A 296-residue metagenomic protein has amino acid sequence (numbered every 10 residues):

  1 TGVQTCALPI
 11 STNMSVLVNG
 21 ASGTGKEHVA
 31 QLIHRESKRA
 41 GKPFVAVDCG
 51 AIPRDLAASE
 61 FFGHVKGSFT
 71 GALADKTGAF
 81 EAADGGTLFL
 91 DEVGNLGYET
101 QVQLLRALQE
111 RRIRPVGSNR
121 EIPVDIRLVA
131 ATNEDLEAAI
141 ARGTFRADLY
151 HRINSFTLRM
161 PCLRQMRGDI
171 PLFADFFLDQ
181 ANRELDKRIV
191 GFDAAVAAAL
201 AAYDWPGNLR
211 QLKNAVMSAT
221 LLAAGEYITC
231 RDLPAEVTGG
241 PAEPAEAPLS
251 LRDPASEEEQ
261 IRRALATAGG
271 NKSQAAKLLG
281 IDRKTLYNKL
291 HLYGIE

Functional and structural regions predicted by a protein language model:
T1-T5, S37-K42, V116-R127, D135-G239 (+1 more regions): Nucleotide-binding/hydrolysis machinery
G2, P9, T24, V47 (+14 more regions): Conserved RecA-like P-loop NTPase ATPase core
A7-T70, E81-G97, D125, C162-R167 (+1 more regions): Conserved post-Walker A coupling segment in P-loop NTPases
V16, G25, Q31, N214 (+1 more regions): Bacterial C-terminal helix-turn-helix
V45, D75-G85, F89, G97-Q103 (+2 more regions): AAA+/SF3 P-loop NTPase mechanochemical coupling elements
G67-A74, E110-P115, A138, T267: Short gly/ser/thr-rich secondary-structure transition/capping motifs
V102, R106, R114, H151 (+3 more regions): Base-recognition residues in the alpha-helical recognition helix of bacterial helix-turn-helix
